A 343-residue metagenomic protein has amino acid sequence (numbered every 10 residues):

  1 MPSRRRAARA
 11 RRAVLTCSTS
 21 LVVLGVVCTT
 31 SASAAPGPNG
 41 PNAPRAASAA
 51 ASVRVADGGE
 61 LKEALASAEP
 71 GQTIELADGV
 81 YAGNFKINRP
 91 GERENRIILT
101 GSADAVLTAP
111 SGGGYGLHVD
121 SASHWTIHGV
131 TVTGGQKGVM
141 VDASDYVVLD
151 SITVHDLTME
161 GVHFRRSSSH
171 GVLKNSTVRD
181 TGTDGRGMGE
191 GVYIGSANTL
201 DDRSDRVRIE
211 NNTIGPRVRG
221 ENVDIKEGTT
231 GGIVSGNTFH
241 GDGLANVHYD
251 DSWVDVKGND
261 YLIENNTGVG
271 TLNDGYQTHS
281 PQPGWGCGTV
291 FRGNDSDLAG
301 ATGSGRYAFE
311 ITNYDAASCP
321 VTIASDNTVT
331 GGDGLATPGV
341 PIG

Functional and structural regions predicted by a protein language model:
M1-S20: N-terminal export and membrane-targeting signals
T16, S20-C28, A324: Hydrophobic membrane-targeting signal helices
L24-A50: C-terminal region of N-terminal signal peptides and the immediate post-cleavage residues of exported proteins
A46-A51, Q72-E75, G284-T289, D295 (+1 more regions): Acidic, glycine- and Ser/Thr-rich low-complexity intrinsically disordered tracts in extracellular/secreted proteins
R54-K62, T73-D78, G83-N84, N88-Q136 (+2 more regions): Right-handed parallel beta-helix/beta-spiral solenoid domain characteristic of secreted/periplasmic
A77, R96, T100-A105, S123-G134 (+9 more regions): Right-handed parallel beta-helix
K86-I87, P110-H118, G134-M140, D156-R165 (+5 more regions): Extracellular beta-strand/beta-solenoid scaffold signature
